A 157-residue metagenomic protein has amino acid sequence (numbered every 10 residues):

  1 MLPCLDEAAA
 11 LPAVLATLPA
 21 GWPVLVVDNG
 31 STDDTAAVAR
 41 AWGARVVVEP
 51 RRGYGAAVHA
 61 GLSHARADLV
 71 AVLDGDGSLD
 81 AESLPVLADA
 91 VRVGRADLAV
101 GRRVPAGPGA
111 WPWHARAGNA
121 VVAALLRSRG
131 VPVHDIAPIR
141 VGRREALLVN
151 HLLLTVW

Functional and structural regions predicted by a protein language model:
M1-L2, L25: Short hydrophobic beta-strand elements that form part of the catalytic alpha/beta core underpinning NDP-sugar/donor
L5-A20: Short, well-formed alpha-helical segments that are part of the catalytic scaffolds of diverse glycosyltransferases
A9-A13, D33-W42: Acidic helix N-cap motif at the loop->helix transition within catalytic regions of sugar-transfer enzymes
L25, A36-H64: Conserved donor nucleotide-binding strand/loop of the catalytic core
D28-A37, G77: A conserved acidic beta->alpha catalytic loop
P50-R52, A56-S63, A81-V156: Acceptor/aglycone-binding surface of glycosyltransferases and processive sugar-polymer synthases
V70: Short aromatic/hydrophobic "clamp" motif used to bind/position activated sugar donors
L73-G75: Catalytic metal- and UDP-sugar-binding loop of GT-A-like glycosyltransferases, i.e., residues flanking the conserved
